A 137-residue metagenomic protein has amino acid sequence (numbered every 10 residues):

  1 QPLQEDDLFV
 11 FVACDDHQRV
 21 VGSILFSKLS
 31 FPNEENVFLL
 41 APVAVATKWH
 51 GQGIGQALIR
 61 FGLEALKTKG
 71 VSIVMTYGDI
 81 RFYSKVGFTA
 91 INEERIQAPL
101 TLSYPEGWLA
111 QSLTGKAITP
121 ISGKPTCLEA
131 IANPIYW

Functional and structural regions predicted by a protein language model:
Q1-L25, L29: Active-site rim helix/loop that mediates acceptor-substrate recognition in acyltransferases
D6, H17, V21, A46-I54 (+1 more regions): Non-catalytic interaction surface on structured domains
D15-Q18, K48, S112-A117: Short loop segments at secondary-structure junctions
L29-L40, H50: A conserved beta-turn-beta hairpin within the catalytic core of GNAT-like acetyltransferases that forms part
L40, V45, G51-E64, M75-T76: Conserved acetyl-CoA-binding loop-helix of GNAT-fold acetyltransferases
T68-S72, G78-S103: Conserved active-site alpha-helix within GNAT-family acetyltransferase domains
Q97-W137: C-terminal "cap" of GNAT-fold acetyltransferases
